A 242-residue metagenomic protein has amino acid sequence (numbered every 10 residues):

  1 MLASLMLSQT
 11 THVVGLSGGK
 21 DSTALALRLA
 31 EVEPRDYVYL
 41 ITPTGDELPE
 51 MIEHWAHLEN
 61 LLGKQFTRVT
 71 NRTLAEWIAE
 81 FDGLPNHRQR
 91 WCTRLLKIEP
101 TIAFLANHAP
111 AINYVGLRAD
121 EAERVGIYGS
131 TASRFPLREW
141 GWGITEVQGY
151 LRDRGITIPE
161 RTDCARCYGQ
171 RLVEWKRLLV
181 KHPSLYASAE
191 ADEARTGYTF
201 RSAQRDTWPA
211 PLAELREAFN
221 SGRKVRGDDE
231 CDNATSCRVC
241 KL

Functional and structural regions predicted by a protein language model:
M1-L242: Nucleotide-activated chemistry modules centered on ATP-dependent adenylation/adenylyltransferase
